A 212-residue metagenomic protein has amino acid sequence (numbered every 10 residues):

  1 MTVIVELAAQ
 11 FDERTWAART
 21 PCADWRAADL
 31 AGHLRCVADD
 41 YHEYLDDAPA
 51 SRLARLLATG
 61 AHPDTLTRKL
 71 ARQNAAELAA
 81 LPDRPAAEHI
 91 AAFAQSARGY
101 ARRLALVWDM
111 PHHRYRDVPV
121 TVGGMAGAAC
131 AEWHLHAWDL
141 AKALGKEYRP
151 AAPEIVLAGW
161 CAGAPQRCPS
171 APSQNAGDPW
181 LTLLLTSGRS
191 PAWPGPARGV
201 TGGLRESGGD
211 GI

Functional and structural regions predicted by a protein language model:
M1, D24-L34, C130-W133: Short alpha-helical patches at coil-to-helix transitions and adjacent helical residues in well-structured domains
M1, E6-F11: Hydrophobic, proline/glycine-rich low-complexity stretches
M1-V3, D64-T65, A71-R72, L106-W108: Short, flexible segments with low predicted structural confidence
T2, R35-D39, R98, H134 (+1 more regions): Solvent-exposed alpha-helix faces
I4-V5, A18, Q73-L78, M110-Y115: Short amphipathic alpha-helical segments, especially helix-boundary/capping motifs
Q10-A18, A23, E43-T59, R84-Q95 (+1 more regions): Structured surface interface patches that mediate subunit assembly and partner/cofactor docking
A28-R72: Conserved alpha-helical segments that form or flank metal/cofactor-binding pockets of metalloenzymes
T65-T67, A71-L81, A101, A137 (+1 more regions): Flexible "arm" and connector segments at domain edges
